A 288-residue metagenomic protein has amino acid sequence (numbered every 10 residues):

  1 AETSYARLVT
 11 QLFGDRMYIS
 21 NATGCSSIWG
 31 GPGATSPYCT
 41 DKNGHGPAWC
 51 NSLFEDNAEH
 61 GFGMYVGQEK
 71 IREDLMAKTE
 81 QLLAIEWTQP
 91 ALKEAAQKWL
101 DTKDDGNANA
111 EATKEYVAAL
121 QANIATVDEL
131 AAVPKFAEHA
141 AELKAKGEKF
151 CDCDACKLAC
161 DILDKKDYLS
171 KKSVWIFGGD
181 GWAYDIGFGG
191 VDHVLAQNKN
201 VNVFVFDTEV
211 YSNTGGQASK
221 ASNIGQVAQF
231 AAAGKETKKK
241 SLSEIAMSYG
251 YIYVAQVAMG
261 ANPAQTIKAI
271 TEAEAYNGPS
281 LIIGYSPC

Functional and structural regions predicted by a protein language model:
A1-T23, G31-G33: N-terminal amphipathic, basic-rich helices that act as targeting or association modules
T10-Q11, L163-K171: A short acidic-Thr-Gly-centered motif at the start of a beta-strand
S27-F54, G284, C288: Terminal amphipathic helices with adjacent charged low-complexity linkers/tails
L53-K98, D104-A108, A112-E115, I162-D164: N-terminal leader/propeptide and maturation segments of large enzyme subunits in energy/redox metabolism and hydrolases
Q121-P134: Mid-chain, well-packed structural core segment of small domains
V133-D161: Amphipathic alpha-helical binding modules
S170-W175, D185-N200, F206-C288: Glycine-rich ThDP/TPP pyrophosphate-binding loop and its adjacent helix/strand module within ThDP-dependent enzymes
